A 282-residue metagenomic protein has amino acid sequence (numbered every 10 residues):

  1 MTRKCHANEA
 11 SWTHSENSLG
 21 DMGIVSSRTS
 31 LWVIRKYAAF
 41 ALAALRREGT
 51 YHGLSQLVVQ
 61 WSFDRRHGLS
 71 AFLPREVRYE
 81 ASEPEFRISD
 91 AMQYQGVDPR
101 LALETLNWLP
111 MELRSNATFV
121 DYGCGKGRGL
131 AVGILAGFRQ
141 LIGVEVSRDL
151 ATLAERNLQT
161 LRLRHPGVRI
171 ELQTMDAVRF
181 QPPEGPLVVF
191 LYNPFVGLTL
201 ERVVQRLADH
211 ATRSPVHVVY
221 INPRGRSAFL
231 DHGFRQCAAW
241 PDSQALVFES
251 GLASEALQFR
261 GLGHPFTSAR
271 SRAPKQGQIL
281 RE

Functional and structural regions predicted by a protein language model:
W12, L19-S115: S-adenosyl-L-methionine
N116-G125: Conserved class I S-adenosyl-L-methionine
G127-A131: Glycine-rich SAM-binding Motif I of class I
Q140-E145: Conserved SAM-binding motif I beta-strand of class I
T152-E184: S-adenosyl-L-methionine
Q173-T212: Active-site segment flanking the S-adenosylmethionine/decSAM binding pocket in AdoMet-dependent transferases
L198-S254: C-terminal substrate-binding/active-site "lid" region of AdoMet-derived donor-dependent transferases
